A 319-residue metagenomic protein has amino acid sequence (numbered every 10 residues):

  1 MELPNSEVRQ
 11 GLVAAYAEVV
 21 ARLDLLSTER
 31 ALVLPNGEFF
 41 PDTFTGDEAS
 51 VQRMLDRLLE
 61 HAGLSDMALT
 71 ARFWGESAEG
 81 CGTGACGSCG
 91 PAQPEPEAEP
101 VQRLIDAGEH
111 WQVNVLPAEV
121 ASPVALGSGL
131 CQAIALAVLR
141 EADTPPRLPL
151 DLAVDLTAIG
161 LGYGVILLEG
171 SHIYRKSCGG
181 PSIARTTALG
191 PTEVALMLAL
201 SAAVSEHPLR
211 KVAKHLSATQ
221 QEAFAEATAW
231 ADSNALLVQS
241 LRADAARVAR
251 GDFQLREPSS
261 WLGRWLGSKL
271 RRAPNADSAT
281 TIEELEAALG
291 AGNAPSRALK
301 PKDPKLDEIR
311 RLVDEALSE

Functional and structural regions predicted by a protein language model:
M1-P41: Non-catalytic architectural context of zinc metalloproteases
L3, E7, A14, A21 (+1 more regions): Pan-zinc metallopeptidase signature
D24-A107, A118-P123: Auxiliary, metal-adjacent structural segments of Zn-dependent hydrolase domains
T45, D143-P145: A generic secondary-structure micro-motif detector that highlights 1-2 residue hydrophobic/ambivalent hotspots embedded
E48, A135, R147: Charged, low-complexity surface patches
W111-G129, P145-P149: Short pre-active-site segment immediately N-terminal to the catalytic Zn-binding motif
V124-D143, I159: Active-site recognition of the HExxH zinc-binding catalytic motif
L148-A188: Post-HExxH zinc-binding segment in Zn-dependent metallohydrolases
